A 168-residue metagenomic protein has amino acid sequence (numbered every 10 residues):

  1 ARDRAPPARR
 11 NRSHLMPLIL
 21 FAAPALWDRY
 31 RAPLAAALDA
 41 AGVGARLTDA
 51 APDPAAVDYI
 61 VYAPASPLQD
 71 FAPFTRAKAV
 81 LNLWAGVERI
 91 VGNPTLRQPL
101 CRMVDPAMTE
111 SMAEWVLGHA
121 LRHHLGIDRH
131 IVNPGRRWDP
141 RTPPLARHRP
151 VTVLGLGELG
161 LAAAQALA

Functional and structural regions predicted by a protein language model:
D3, P7-D58: N-terminal glycine-/charge-rich "phosphate-binding" loop or analogous flexible N-terminal tail
I19-A22, A45-T48, D58-A63, K78-L83 (+1 more regions): Short, hydrophobic beta-strand segments that form beta-sheet elements in well-ordered domains
A37, W115, H119, A162 (+1 more regions): Rossmann-fold NAD(P)-dependent oxidoreductase module
A40-T48, Y59-P64, H130-P140: Short gly/ser/thr-rich secondary-structure transition/capping motifs
G42-G44, R76-A77, R97, H148: A generic structural signal for alpha->beta connector loops
A51-P52, V91-G92, T142-P144: Short secondary-structure boundary/capping segments
D58-N133: Phosphate/diphosphate ligand-binding glycine-rich loop within oxidoreductases
R141-A168: Rossmann-like dinucleotide/phosphate-binding beta-alpha-beta segment
